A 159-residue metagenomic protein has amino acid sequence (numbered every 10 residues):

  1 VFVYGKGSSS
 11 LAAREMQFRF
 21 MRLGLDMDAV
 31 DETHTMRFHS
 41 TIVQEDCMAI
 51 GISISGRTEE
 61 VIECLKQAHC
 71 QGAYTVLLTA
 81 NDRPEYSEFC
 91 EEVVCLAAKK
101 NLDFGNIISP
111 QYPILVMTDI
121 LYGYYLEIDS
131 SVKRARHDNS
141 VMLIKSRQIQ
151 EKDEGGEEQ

Functional and structural regions predicted by a protein language model:
V1-V116, Y122-D129: Glycine-rich phosphate-binding loops that contact phosphosugars or nucleotide phosphates
S131-Q159: A short, charged, Gly/Pro-tolerant segment at domain boundaries
